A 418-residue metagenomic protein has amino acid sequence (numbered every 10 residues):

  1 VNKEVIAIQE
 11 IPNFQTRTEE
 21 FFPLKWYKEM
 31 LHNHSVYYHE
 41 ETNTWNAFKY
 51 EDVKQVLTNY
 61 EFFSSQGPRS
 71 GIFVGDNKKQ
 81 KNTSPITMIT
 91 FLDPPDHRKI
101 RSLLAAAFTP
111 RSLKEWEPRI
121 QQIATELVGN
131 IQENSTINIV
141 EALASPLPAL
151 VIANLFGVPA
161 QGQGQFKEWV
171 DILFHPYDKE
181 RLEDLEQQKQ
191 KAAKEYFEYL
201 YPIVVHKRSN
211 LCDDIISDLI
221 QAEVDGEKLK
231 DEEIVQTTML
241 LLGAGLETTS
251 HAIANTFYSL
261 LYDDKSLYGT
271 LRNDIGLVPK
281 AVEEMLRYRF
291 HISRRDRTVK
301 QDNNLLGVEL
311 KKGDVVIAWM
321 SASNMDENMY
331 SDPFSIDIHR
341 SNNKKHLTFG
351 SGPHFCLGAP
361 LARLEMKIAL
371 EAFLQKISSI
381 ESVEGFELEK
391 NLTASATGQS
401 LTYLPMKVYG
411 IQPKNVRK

Functional and structural regions predicted by a protein language model:
V1-K418: Cytochrome P450
